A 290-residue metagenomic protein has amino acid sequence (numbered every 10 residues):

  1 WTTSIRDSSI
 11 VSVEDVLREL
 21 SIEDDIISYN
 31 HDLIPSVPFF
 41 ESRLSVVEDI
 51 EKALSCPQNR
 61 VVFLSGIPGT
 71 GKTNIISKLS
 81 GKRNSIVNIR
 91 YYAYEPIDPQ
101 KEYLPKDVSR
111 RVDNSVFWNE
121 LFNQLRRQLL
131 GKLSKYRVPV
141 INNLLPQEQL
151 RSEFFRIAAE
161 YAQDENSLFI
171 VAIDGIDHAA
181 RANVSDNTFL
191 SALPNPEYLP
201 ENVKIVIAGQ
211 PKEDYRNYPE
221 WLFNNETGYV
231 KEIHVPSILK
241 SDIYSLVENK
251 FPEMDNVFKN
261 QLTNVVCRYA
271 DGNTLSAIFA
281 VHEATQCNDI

Functional and structural regions predicted by a protein language model:
S4-L17, I76, N256-I290: Amphipathic alpha-helical "lid/sensor" segments that cap RecA-like P-loop NTPase cores
S8-I50, S134-Y136: Conserved adenine-nucleotide phosphate-binding loops and their immediately adjacent elements
N59-S77: Walker A/P-loop nucleotide-binding motif
N84-S109, K231: Conserved catalytic segments around the Walker B and adjacent sensor/switch elements of P-loop NTPase domains
K101-R137, E153-R156, E248: Conserved NTP-binding/hydrolysis module of P-loop NTPases
L133-I173, S191-L199, V266: Mid-core helix/loop region of P-loop NTP-binding domains shared across ATPases and GTPases
N195-L222: Sensor-1/coupling segment of RecA-like P-loop NTPase cores
E232-Q261, F279: Conserved small helical "lid"/interfacial subdomain of P-loop NTPases
